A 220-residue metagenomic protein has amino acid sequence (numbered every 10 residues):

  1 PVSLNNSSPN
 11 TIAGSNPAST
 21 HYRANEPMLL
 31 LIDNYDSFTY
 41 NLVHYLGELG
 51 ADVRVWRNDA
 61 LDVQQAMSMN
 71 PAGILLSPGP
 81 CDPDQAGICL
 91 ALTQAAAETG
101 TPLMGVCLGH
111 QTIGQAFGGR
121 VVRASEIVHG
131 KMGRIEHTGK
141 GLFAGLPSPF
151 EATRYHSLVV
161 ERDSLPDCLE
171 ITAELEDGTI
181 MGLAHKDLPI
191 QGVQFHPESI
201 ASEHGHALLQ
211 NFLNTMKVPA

Functional and structural regions predicted by a protein language model:
P1, S19-P27: Short, Lys/Arg-enriched N-terminal segments with co-localized hydrophobic residues within the first ~10-30 amino acids
P1, T11-G14: Short, positively charged low-complexity motifs
P27, S68-G145, L209-N211: Cysteine-nucleophile active-site neighborhood
M28, D52, A72, P102-M104 (+2 more regions): Structural signature of beta-strand start/N-cap positions in the alpha/beta core of ABC transporter nucleotide-binding
L29-L49: Short, charged N-terminal beta->alpha structural module
D52-N58: Short hydrophobic/Thr-rich beta-strand motif most characteristic of the beta2 strand and flanking loop of CheY-like
G139-D187: Catalytic beta-strand/loop cores that center a nucleophilic Ser/Cys/Thr and support acyl-enzyme chemistry
S199-A220: Acyltransferase
